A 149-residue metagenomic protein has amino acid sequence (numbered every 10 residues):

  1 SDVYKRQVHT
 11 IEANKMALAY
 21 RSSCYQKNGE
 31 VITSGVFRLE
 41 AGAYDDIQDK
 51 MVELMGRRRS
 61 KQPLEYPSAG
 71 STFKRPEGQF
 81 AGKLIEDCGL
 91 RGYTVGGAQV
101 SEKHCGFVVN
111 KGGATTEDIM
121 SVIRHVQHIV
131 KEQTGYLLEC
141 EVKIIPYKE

Functional and structural regions predicted by a protein language model:
S1-Y4: Short, small-residue-biased leader/transition segments that mark boundaries at the very start of proteins
V8-S121, H128-I129, Q133, L137-E149: Phosphate/pyrophosphate- and phosphate-bearing ligand-binding catalytic cores of soluble enzymes
